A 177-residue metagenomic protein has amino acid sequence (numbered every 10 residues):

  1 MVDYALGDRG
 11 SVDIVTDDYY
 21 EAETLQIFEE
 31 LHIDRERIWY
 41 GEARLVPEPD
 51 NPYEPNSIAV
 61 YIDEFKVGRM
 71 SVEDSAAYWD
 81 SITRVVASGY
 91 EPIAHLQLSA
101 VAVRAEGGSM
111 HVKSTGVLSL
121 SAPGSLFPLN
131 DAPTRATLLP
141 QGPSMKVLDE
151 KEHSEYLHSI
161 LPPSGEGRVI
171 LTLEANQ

Functional and structural regions predicted by a protein language model:
M1-Q177: Conserved active-site motif detector
